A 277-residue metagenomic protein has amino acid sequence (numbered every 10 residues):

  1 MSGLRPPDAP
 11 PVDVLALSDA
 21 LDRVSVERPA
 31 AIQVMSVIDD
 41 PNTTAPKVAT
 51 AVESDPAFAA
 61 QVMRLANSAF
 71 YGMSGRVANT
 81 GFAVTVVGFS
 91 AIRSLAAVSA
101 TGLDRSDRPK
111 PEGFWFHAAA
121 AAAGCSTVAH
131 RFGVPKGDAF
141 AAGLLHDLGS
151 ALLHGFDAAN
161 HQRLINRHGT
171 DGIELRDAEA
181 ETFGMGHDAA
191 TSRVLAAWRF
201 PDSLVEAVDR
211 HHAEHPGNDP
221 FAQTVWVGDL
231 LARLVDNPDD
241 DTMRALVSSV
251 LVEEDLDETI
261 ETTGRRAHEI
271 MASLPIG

Functional and structural regions predicted by a protein language model:
M1-A16, S248-G277: Terminal helices and disordered tails flanking the catalytic cores of nucleotide-processing hydrolases
M1-R244: Conserved alpha-helical "signature site" that marks functionally important helical segments or helix/loop junctions
